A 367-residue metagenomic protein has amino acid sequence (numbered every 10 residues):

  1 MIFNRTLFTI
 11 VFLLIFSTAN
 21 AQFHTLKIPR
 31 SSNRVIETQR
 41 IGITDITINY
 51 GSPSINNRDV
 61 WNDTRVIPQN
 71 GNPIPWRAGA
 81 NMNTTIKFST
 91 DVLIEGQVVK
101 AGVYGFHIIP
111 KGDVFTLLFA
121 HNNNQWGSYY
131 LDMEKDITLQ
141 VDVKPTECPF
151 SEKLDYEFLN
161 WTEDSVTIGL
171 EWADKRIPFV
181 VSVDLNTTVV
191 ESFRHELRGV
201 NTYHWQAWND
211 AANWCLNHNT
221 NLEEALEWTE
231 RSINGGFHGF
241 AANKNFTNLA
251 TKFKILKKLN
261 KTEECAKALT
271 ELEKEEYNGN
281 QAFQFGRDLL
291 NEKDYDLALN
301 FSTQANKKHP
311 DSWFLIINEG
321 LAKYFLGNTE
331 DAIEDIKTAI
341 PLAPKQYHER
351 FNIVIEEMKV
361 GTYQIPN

Functional and structural regions predicted by a protein language model:
M1-H24: Bacterial Sec-dependent N-terminal signal peptides
F23-R40: Short N-terminal segments immediately surrounding and downstream of signal-peptide cleavage
R34-T38, I46-I48, P53: Contiguous, often N-terminal, cationic amphipathic patches that form binding interfaces
N49-A101, H107-A207, N243: Extended, well-structured beta-strand/loop surface patches that form recognition or cofactor-anchoring regions within
N209-E230, F237, A241-F314: Alpha-helical adaptor scaffolds
I333-N367: Terminal, low-structured helical/coil segments at or just beyond the last alpha-helical repeat
